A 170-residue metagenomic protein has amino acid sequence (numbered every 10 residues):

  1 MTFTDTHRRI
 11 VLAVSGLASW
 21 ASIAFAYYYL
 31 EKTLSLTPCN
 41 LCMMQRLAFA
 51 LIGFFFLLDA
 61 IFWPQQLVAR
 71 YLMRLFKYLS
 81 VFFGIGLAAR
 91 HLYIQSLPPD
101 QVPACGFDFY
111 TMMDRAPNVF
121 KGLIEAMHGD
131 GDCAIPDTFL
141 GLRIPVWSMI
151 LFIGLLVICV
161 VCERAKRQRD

Functional and structural regions predicted by a protein language model:
T2, V11, A60-V68, R164-D170: Membrane-interface junctions at the ends of membrane-embedded or membrane-associated helices
D5-L17, Q65-L87, H91: Interfacial segments of alpha-helical transmembrane regions
A18-P38, F56-D59, I124: Immediate flanking context of iron-sulfur cluster ligation sites
A21-L30, F82-P98: C-terminal TM-helix exit segments that contain a strictly Trp-centered aromatic cap at the helix terminus
L36-R46, L72-M73, P103-G106: Non-cytosolic membrane-interface motifs at loop->transmembrane helix junctions
A50-F62, I153-E163: Membrane-interfacial alpha-helical segments at the cytosolic side of multi-pass membrane proteins
S96-L142: Extracytosolic (periplasmic/ER-lumenal) interhelical loops and adjacent juxtamembrane/interface segments of multi-pass
I124-D170: A hydrophobic membrane-anchoring alpha-helix module
